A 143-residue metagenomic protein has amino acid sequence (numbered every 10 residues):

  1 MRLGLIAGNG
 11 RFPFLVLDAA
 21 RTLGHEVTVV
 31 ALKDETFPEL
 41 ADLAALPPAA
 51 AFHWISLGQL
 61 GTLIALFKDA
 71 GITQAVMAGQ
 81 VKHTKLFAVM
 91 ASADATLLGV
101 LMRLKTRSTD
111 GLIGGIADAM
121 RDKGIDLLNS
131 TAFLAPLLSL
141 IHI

Functional and structural regions predicted by a protein language model:
R2-V30, G58: N-terminal basic/disordered segments at the start of proteins
G10-R11, A31-T36, L57, Q80-K82 (+1 more regions): Short, ordered loop/turn segments at secondary-structure junctions
L15-V16, E39, L86-A88: Short glycine-/acidic-enriched loop or helix-start segments at secondary-structure transitions that form or flank
L23, P47-P48, K123: Short, structured coil segments at secondary-structure junctions
T28, H53-I55, L128: General small-molecule cofactor/ligand-binding pocket signal
L32-S56: N-terminal beta-loop-helix "entrance" segment that forms/cooperates in small-molecule cofactor or anionic ligand
L60-L134: N-terminal glycine-rich phosphate/adenylate-binding segment common to multiple enzyme folds
I141-I143: Conserved small/polar residues in nucleotide/adenosyl-binding loops
